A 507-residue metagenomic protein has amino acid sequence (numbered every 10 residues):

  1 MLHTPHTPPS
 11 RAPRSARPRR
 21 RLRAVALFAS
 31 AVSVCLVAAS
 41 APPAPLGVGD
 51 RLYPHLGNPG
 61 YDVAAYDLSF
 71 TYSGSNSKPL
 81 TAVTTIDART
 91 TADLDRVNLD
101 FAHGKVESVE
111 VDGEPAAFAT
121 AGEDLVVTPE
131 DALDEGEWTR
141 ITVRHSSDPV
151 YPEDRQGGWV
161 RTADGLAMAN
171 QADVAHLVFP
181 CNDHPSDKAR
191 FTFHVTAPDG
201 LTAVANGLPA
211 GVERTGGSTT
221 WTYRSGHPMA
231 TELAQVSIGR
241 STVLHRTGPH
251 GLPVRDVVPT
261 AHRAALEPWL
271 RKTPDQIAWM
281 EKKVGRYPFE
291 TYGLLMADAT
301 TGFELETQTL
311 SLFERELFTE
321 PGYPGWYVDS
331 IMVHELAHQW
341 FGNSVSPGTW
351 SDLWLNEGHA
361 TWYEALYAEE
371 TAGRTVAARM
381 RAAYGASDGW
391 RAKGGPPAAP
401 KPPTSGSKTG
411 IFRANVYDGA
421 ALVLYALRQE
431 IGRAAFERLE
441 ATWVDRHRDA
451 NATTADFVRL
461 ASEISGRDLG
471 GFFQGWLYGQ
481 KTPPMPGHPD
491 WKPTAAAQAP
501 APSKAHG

Functional and structural regions predicted by a protein language model:
L2-T81, D164, W491-A495: N-terminal, polar/Ser/Thr-rich
P79-G104, F179-D183, A189-P198, A455-V458: Surface-exposed beta-strand/loop patches in extracellular or lumenal glycoproteins
A82, H184-V333: Hydrophobic helix-coil surface modules that form long, contiguous segments used for peptide/substrate interaction
F101-R161, T220: A surface-exposed beta-strand-loop module
E135, H145-T192: Glycine/proline-rich low-complexity spacer/linker segments in large multi-domain proteins
S186, E290, L312-A382: Zinc-dependent metallopeptidase catalytic helix centered on the HExxH motif and its immediate flanking segment
H262, R286-P288, T375, R413-H488: Amphipathic alpha-helical substructures
E357-E430, W476-G479, P483-Q498, P502 (+1 more regions): Acidic/His/Gly-enriched intrinsically disordered linker/tail segments that often contain short helix/coil "MoRF-like"
